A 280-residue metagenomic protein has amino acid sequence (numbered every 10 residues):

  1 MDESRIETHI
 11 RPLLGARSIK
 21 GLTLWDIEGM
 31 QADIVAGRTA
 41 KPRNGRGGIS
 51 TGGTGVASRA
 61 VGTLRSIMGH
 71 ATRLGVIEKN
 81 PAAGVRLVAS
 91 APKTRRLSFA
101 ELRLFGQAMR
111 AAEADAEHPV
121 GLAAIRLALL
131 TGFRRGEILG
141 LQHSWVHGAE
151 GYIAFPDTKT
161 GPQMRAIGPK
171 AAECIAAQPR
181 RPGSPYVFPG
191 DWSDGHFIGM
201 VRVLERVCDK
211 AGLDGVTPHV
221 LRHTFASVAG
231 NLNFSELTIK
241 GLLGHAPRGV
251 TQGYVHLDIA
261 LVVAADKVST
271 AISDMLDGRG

Functional and structural regions predicted by a protein language model:
M1-G48, I67-G69: Basic/aromatic-enriched alpha-helical hairpins
M1-R5, S98-R103, E150, G168-D214: Active-site/catalytic core of tyrosine-dependent DNA strand-transfer enzymes
L22, H118-L122, D214-L232: Short basic/aromatic active-site micro-motif
A36, A40-G62, R73-R135, L139-G140 (+3 more regions): Basic, Lys/Arg- and aromatic-enriched nucleic-acid-binding interface segment
A36, Q107, A111-A114, A177-S184 (+3 more regions): C-terminal secondary-structure termini that scaffold catalytic or DNA-interacting sites
R65-M68, T72, D258: C-terminal flanking helix
K79, S144-Y152, D214-G215, F234-G253 (+1 more regions): Short, polar N-cap/turn motifs at the start of nucleic acid-interacting alpha helices
A89, R96, A154-G161, E236 (+1 more regions): Catalytic-site neighborhood detector that most strongly recognizes the C-terminal catalytic loop/helix of tyrosine
